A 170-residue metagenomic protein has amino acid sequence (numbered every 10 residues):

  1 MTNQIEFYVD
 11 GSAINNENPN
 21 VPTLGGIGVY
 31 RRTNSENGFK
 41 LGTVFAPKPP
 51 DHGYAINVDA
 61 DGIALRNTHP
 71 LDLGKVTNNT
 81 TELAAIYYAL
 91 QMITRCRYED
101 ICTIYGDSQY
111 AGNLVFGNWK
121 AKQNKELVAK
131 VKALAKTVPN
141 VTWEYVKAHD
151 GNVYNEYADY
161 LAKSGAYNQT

Functional and structural regions predicted by a protein language model:
M1-T80, M92, T170: RNase H-like nuclease fold core
S12-N18, L65-D72, I86-Y160, A166: RNase H catalytic domain
T81, A85: Loop-to-helix element that buttresses phosphate recognition and phosphoryl-transfer chemistry
